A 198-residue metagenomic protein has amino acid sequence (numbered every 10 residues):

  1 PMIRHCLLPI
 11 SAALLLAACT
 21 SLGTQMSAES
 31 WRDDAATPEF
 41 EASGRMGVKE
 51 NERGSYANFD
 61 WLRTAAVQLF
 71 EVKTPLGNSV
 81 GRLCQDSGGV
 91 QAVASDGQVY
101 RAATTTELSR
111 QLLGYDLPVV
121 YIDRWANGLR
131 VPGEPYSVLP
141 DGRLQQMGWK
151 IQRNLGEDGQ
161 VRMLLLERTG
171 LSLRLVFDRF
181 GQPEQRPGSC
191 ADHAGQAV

Functional and structural regions predicted by a protein language model:
P1-I10: Bacterial N-terminal signal peptides that target proteins for export
A13-T37: Bacterial Sec signal peptide processing site at the extreme N-terminus
T20, S43-V48, G88, A94 (+1 more regions): Charge-rich amphipathic alpha-helical interaction elements
T37-L76, V80: Post-signal-peptide N-terminal segment of Sec-exported extracytoplasmic proteins
S43, L62, R82-C84, R174-V176 (+1 more regions): Beta-strand-dominated lipid-handling architectures at cellular/organellar boundaries
V67-D116: An acidic-aromatic
D96-Q145: Flexible, processing/modification-adjacent segments and terminal tails in exported/periplasmic/extracellular proteins
L129-V198: Gly/Pro-enriched, hydrophobic low-complexity segments that function as extracytoplasmic propeptides/linkers
